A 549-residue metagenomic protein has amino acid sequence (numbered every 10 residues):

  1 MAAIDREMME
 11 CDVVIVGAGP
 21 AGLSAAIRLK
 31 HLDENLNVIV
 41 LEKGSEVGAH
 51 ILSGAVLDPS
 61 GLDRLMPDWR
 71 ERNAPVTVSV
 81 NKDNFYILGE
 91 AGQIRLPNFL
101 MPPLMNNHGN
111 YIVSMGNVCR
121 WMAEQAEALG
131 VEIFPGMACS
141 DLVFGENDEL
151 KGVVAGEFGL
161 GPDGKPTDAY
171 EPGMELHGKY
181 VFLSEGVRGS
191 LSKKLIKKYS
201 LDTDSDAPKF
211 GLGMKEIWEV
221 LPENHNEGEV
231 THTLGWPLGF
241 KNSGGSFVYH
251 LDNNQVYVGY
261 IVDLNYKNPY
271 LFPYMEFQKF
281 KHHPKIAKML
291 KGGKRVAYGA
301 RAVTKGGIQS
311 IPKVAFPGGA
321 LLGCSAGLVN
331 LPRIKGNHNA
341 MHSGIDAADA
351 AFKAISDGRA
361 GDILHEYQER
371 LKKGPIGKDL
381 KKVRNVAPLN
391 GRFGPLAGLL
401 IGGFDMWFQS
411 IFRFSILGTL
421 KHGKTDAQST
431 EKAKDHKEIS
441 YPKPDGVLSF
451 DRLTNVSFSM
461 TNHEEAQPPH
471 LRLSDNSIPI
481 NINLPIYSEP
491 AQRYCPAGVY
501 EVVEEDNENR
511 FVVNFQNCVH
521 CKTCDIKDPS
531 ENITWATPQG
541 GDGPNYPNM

Functional and structural regions predicted by a protein language model:
D12-I39: N-terminal Rossmann-like FAD-binding beta1-loop-alpha1 element of flavoenzymes
K43-G92: N-terminal FAD cofactor-binding segment of flavoenzymes
I112, S325-H338: Glycine-rich phosphate/pyrophosphate-binding beta-alpha loops
G116, R120, Q125-I286, D346 (+1 more regions): Predominantly flavin-linked oxidoreductase catalytic cores and closely associated redox partners
A300-L331, N455-A466, P479-Y494, E501: FAD-binding beta-loop-beta segment adjacent to the flavin cofactor pocket
G327-R333, I345, D349-P395, V512-N514 (+2 more regions): Active-site-proximal substrate-binding core of FAD-dependent oxidoreductases
N390-V447: C-terminal auxiliary extensions adjacent to catalytic cores
P485-Q516, T523-N545: Iron-sulfur cluster-binding cysteine motifs and their immediate structural context in ferredoxin-like electron-transfer
